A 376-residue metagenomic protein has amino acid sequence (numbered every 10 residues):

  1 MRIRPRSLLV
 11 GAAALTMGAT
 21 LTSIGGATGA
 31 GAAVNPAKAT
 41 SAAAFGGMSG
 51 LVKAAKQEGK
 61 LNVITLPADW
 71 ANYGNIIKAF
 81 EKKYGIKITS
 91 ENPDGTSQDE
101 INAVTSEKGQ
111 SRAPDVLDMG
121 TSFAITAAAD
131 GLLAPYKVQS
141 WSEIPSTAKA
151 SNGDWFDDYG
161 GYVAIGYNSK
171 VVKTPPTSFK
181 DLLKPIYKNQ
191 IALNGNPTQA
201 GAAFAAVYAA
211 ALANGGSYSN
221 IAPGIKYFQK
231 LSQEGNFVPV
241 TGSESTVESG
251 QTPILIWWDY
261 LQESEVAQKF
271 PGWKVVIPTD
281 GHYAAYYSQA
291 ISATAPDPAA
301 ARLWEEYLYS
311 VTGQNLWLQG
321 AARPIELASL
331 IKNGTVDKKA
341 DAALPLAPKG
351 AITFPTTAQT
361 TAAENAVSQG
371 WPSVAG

Functional and structural regions predicted by a protein language model:
M1-A14: N-terminal export and membrane-targeting signals
A19-K38: C-terminal region of N-terminal signal peptides and the immediate post-cleavage residues of exported proteins
A33-A39, P348-G376: Conserved C-terminal helix/tail region of periplasmic/extracytoplasmic solute-binding proteins
F45-K56, K60, L66-K87, E265: Short, polar/charged alpha-helical segment
N62-I77, T89-T105, S111-Q251: Extracytoplasmic ligand-binding site segments that recognize negatively charged/polar headgroups
T121-T126, E248, P253-G272: A ligand-binding cleft/hinge motif common to bilobed small-molecule-binding domains
G160-A164, I225-K230, N236, K269-A293: Periplasmic-binding protein-like
Y283, Y287, S292-I352: Mature extracytoplasmic/periplasmic domains
